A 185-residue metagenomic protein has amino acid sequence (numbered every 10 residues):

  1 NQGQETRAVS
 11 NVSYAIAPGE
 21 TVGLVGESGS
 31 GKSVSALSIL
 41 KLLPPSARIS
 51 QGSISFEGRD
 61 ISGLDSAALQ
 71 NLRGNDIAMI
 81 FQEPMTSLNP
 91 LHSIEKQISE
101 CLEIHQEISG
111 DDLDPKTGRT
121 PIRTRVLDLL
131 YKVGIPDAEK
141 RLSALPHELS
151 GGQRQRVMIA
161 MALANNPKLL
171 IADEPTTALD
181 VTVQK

Functional and structural regions predicted by a protein language model:
N1-N11, L42-R48, D65-A68, L91 (+1 more regions): A short, flexible loop at the N-terminus of ABC-type nucleotide-binding domains that lies
I49-D60: Conserved ABC transporter NBD signature motif
D60, D114-K140: Conserved ABC ATPase "signature" region
I61-A78, K96, I104, R119: ABC ATPase NBD coupling module
I98, I159, L170, V183: Hydrophobic anchor residue at the start of the ABC signature
A144-L149, Q153: Conserved ABC ATPase signature
A164-K168: A short, proline-enriched helix->beta-strand linker immediately N-terminal to the Walker B motif in ABC-type P-loop
